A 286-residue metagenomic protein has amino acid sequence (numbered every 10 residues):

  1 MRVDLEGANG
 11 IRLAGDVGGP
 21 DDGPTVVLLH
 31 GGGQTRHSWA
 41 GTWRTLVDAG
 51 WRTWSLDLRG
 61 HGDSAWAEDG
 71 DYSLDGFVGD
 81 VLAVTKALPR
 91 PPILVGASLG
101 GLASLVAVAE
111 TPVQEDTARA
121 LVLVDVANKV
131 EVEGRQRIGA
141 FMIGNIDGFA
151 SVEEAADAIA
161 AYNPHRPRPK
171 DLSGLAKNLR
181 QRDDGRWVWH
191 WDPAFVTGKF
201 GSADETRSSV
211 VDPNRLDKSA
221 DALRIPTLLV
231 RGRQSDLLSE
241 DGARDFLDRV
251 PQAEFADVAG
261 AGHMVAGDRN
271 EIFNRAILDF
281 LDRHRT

Functional and structural regions predicted by a protein language model:
A8-G18: A short loop-to-beta-strand scaffold at the N-terminal edge of the catalytic core in hydrolase folds
D16-D63: Conserved HGGG/HGGXW glycine-rich cap/lid loop of the alpha/beta-hydrolase fold
H37, L58-L74, V132: Glycine-rich "HGGG/HGxG" loop immediately N-terminal to the catalytic nucleophile of the alpha/beta-hydrolase
G76-P92: Conserved acidic catalytic loop of the alpha/beta-hydrolase fold
R90-E133: Conserved hydrolase catalytic core segment
Q136, A150-A203: Conserved alpha/beta-hydrolase catalytic His-Asp/Glu region
R182-R249: Conserved serine/cysteine hydrolase catalytic core
V258-N274: Catalytic histidine-centered segment of alpha/beta-hydrolase-like enzymes
